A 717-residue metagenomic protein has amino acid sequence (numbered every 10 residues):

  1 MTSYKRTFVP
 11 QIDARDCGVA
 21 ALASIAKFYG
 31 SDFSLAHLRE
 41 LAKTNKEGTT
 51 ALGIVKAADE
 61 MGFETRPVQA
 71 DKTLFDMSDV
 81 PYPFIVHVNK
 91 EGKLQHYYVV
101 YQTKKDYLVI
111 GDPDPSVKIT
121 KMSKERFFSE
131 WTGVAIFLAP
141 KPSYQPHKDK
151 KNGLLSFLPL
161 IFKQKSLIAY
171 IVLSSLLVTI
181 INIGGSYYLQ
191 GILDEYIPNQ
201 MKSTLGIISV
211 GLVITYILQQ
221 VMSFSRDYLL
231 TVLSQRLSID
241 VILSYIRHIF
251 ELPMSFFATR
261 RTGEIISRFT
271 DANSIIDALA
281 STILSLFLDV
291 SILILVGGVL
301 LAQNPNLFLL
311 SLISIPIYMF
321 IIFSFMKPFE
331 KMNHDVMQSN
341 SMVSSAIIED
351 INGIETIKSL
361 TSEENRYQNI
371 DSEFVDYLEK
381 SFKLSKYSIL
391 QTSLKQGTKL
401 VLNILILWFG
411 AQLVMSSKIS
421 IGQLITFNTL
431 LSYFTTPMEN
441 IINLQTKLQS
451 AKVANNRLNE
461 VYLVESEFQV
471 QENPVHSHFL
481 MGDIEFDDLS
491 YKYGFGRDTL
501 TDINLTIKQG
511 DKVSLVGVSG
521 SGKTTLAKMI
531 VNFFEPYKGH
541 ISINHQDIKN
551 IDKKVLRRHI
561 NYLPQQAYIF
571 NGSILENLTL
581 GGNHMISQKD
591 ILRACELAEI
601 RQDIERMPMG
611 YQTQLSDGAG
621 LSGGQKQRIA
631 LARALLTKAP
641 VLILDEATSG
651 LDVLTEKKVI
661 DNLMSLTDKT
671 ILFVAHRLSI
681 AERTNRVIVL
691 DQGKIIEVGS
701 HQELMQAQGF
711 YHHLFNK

Functional and structural regions predicted by a protein language model:
M1-L74, V80, K93-L94, K104: Cysteine-nucleophile protease catalytic domains, especially the papain-like/related folds used in DUB/UBL proteases
A42-T49, M77-S174, V178-I180: Noncatalytic regulatory segments and standalone regulatory/sensor domains
A169-M222, L229, L301-F308, S417-I421: Transmembrane helix-loop-helix hairpins at lipid-water interfaces of multipass membrane proteins, especially the type-1
L176-Y187, I217-F224, I275-A278, T282-I294 (+4 more regions): Hydrophobic alpha-helical transmembrane bundles that constitute the permease/transmembrane domains of multi-pass
G211-Q219, S223, S285-D335, I406-I419 (+2 more regions): Transmembrane helices of ABC transporter permease
M254-S255, S267-L279, I283, P328-E349 (+5 more regions): An intracellular "coupling" helix at the cytosolic face of ABC transporter transmembrane type-1 domains
S344, E355-K358, E363, D371 (+8 more regions): ABC transporter TMD-NBD coupling linker
Q471, S477-K717: ABC-type nucleotide-binding domain
